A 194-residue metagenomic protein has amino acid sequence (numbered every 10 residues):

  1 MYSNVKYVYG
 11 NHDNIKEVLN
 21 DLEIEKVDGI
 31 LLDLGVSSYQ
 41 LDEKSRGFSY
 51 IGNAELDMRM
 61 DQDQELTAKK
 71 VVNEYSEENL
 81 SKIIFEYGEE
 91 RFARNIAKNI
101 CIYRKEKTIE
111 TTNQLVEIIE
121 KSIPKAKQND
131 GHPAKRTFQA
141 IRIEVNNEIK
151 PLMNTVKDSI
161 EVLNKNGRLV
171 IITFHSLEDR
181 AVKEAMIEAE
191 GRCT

Functional and structural regions predicted by a protein language model:
M1-T194: S-adenosyl-L-methionine-dependent methyltransferase catalytic core, i.e., the SAM/SAH-binding region
